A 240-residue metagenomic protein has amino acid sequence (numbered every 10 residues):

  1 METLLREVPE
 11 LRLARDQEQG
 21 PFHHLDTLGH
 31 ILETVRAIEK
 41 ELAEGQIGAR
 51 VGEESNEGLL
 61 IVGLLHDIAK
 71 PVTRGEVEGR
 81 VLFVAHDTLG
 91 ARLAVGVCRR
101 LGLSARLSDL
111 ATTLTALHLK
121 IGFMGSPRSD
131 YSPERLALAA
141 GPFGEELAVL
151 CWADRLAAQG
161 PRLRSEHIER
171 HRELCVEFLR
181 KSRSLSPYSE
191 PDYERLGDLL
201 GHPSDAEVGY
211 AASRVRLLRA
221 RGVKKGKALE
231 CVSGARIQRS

Functional and structural regions predicted by a protein language model:
M1, T34, T115, D154 (+2 more regions): A residue-level signal for conserved active-site and pocket-lining positions in enzyme catalytic cores
M1-V77, V81-L82: Acidic/His-rich, divalent-metal-binding segments that scaffold phosphate/diphosphate chemistry
R6-R15, D26, I31, R50-V51 (+8 more regions): Short coil/turn segments at secondary-structure boundaries
E7, L101-A111, G201-G209: Short, surface-exposed acidic
Q17, E44, R74-V77, R99-R100 (+2 more regions): General structural signal for alpha-helix termini and helix-helix connectors
V35, E39, A91-R99, P133-A137 (+2 more regions): Amphipathic alpha-helical segments within well-ordered protein domains
A49-E166: Divalent metal-dependent catalytic cores for phosphoryl transfer on phosphate-bearing substrates
A158-S240: Charged substrate- and nucleic-acid-binding regions of tRNA-handling and nucleotidyl-transfer enzymes, centered on
